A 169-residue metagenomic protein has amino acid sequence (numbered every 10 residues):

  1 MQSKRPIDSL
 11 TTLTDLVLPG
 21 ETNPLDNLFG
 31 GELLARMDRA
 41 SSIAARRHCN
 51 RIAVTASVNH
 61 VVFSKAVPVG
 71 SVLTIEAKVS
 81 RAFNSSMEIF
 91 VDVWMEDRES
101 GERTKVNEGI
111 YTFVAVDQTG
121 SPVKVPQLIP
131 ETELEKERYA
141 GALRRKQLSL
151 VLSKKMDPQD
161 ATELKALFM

Functional and structural regions predicted by a protein language model:
M1-Q2, A161: N-terminal organelle transit peptides
K4-D8, L28, S42-E76, S80-R81 (+2 more regions): Hydrophobic beta-strand-centered segment that forms part of the acyl-chain substrate-binding groove
P6-F29: Extended boundary segments
I7-L13, P68-V69, S80-M169: HotDog/MaoC-like acyl-thioester-processing domains
V17-L18, F63, F113-A115: Hydrophobic residues in beta-strands and at strand termini
T22-R36, A166-M169: A conserved, well-ordered hydrophobic junction motif at loop->secondary-structure transitions
L33, M37, S41-A45: Buried hydrophobic packing segments
